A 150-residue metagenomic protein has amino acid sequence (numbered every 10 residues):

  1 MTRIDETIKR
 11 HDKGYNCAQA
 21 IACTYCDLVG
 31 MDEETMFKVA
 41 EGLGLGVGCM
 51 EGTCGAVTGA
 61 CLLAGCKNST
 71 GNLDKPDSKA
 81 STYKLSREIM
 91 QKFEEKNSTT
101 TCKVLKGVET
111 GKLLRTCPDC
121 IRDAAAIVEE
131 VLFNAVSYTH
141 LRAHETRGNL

Functional and structural regions predicted by a protein language model:
M1-V29: Active-site-proximal helix-loop elements at catalytic-domain edges
D5-K13, L43-E51, E109-L114: A short glycine/serine-rich beta->alpha loop
T24-G42, K96-C102: Acidic-glycine-rich active-site phosphate/pyrophosphate-binding loop
V29-K38, C66-L85: Phosphate-handling active-site elements
E51-T58: Conserved phosphate/anionic-ligand binding catalytic regions in large, soluble enzymes, centered on
G59-K67: DPxDG-like acidic metal-binding loop motif
Y83, R87-S137: C-terminal binding/interaction regions
T139-T146: Conserved small/polar residues in nucleotide/adenosyl-binding loops
